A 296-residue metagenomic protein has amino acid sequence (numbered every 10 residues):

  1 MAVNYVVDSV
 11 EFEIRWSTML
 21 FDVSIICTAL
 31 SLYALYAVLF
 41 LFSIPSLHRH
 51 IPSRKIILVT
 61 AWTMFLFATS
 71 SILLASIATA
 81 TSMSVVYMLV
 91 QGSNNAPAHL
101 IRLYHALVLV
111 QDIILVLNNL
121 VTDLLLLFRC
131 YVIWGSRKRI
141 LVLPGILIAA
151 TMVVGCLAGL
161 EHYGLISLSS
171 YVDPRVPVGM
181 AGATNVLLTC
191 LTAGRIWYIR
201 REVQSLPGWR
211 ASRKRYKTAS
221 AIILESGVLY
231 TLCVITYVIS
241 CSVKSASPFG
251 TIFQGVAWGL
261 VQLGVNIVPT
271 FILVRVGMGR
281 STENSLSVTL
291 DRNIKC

Functional and structural regions predicted by a protein language model:
M1-C296: Intrinsic-disorder signature of cytosolic C-terminal tails immediately following the last transmembrane helix
